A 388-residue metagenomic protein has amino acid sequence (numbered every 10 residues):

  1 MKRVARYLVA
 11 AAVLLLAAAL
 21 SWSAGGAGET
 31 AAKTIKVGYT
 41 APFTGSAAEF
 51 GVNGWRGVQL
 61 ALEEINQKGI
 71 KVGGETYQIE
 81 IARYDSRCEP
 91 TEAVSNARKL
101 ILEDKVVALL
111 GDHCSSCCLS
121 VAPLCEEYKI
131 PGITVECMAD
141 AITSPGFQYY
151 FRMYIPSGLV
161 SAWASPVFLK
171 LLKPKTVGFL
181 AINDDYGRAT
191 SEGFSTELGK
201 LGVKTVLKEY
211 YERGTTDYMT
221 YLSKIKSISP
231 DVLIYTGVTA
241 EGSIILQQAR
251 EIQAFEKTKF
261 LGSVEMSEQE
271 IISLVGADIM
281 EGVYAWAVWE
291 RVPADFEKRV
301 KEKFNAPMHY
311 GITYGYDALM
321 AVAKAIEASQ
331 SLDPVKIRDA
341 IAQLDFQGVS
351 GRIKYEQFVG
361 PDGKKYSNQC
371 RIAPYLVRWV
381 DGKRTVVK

Functional and structural regions predicted by a protein language model:
K2-K388: Extracytosolic ligand-binding ectodomains
